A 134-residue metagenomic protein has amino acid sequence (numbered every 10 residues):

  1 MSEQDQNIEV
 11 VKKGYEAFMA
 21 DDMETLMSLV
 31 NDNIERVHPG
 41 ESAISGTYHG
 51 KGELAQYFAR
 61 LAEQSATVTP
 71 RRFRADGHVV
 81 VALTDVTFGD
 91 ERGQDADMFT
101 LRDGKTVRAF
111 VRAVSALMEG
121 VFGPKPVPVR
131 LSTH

Functional and structural regions predicted by a protein language model:
M1-A20, E24-D32, G120-H134: Short, low-complexity N-terminal intrinsically disordered segments enriched in polar/charged residues
S2-E3, A55-H134: A beta-strand edge to alpha-helix "cap/lid" segment located at domain peripheries
K12, H38, I44, Y48 (+2 more regions): Intrinsically disordered, low-complexity segments enriched in small/polar residues
G14-A17, V37, L83, T87: Alpha-helix C-capping/helix-to-loop hinge sites
E24-T25, N31-D76: A solvent-exposed, acidic/Ser-Thr-rich amphipathic alpha-helical stretch
